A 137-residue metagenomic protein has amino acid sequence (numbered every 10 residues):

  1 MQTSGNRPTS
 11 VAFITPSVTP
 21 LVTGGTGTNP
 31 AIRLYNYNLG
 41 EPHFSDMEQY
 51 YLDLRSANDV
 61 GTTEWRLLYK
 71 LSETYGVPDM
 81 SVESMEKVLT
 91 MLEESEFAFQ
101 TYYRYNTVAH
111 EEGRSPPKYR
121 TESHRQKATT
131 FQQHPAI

Functional and structural regions predicted by a protein language model:
M1-I137: Metal-dependent phosphoesterase/phosphodiesterase active-site architecture
